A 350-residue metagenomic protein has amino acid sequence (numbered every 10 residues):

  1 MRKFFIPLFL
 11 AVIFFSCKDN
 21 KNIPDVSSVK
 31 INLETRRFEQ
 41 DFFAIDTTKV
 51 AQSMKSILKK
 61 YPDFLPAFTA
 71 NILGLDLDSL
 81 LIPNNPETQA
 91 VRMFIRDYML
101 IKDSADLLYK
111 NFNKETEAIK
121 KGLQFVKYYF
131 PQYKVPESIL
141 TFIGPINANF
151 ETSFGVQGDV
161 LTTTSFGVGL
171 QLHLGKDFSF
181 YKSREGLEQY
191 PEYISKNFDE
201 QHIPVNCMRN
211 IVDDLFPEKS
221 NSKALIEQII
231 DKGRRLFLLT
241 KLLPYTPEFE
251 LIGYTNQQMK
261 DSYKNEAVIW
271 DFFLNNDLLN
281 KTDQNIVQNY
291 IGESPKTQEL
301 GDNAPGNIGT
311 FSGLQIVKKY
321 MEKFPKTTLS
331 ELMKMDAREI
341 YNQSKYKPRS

Functional and structural regions predicted by a protein language model:
M1-F4: Positively charged n-region of N-terminal signal peptides that target proteins for export
I13-S16: C-terminal motif of bacterial Sec signal peptides marking the signal peptidase cleavage site
K18-T88: N-terminal mature-domain "stem" immediately C-terminal to a signal peptide or N-terminal signal-anchor/transmembrane
N32-T35, K120-L123, R235-L239, W270 (+1 more regions): Extracytoplasmic/secreted envelope proteins and their assembly/folding machinery, especially bacterial periplasmic
F43, L73, K127-P131, L239 (+3 more regions): Sec-exported extracytoplasmic/periplasmic mature domains
E87-M259, M333, A337: Acidic/His-rich structured neighborhood in mature extracellular/periplasmic domains
I230-T297: Acidic/His/Gly-enriched intrinsically disordered linker/tail segments that often contain short helix/coil "MoRF-like"
N280-S350: C-terminal soluble interaction/assembly domains
